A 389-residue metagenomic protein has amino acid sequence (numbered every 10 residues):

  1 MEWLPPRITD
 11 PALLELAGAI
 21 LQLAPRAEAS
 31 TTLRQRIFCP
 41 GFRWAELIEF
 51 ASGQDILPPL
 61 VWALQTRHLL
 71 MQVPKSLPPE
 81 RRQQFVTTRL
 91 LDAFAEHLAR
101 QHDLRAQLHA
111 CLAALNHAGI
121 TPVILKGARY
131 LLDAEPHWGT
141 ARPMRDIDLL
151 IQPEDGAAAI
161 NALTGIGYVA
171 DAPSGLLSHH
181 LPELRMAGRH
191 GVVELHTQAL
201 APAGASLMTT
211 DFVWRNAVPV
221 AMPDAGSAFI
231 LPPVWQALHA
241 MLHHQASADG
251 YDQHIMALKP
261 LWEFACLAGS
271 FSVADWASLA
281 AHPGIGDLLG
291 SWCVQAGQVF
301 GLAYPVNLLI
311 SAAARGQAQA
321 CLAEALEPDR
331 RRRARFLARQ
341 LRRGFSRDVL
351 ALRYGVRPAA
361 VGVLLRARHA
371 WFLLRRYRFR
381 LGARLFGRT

Functional and structural regions predicted by a protein language model:
M1-R145, I151-T389: Conserved NTP-donor binding/palm subdomain of two-metal-ion nucleotidyltransferases/polymerases, i.e., the charged
